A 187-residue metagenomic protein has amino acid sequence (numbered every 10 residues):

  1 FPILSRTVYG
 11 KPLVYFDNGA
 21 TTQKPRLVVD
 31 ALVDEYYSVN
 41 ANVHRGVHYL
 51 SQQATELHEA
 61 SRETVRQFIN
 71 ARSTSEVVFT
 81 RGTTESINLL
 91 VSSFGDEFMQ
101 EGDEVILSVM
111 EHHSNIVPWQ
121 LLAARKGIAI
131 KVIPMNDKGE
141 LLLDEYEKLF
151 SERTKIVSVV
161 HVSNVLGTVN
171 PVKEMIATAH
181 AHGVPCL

Functional and structural regions predicted by a protein language model:
F1-L187: Pyridoxal 5′-phosphate
